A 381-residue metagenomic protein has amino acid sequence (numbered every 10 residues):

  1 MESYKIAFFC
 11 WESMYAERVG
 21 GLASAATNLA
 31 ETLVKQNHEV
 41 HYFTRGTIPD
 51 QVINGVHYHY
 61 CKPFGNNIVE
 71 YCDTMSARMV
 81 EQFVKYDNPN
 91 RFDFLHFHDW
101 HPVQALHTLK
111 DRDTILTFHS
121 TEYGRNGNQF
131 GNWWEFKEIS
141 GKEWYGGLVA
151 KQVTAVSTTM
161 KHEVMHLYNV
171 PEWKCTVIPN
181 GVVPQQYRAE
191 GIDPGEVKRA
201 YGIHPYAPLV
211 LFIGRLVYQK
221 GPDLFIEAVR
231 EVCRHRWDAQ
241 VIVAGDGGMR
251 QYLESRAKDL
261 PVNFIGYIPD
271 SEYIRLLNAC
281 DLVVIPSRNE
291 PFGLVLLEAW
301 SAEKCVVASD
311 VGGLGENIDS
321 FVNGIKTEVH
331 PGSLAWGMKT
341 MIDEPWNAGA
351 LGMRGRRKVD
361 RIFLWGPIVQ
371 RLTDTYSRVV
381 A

Functional and structural regions predicted by a protein language model:
G124-Y145, H162: Nucleotide-sugar donor phosphate/pyrophosphate-binding loop at the beta->alpha transition of glycosyltransferases
T154, H204-K220, I226-V229: Conserved donor-binding/catalytic core segment of Leloir-type glycosyltransferases
T159, G181: Carbohydrate-associated surface elements
Q251-S271: Nucleotide-activated donor-binding/catalytic signature segment of Leloir-type glycosyltransferases, i.e., the conserved
Y267-I268, R275-C280: Short alpha-helical donor nucleotide-sugar binding micro-motif in glycosyltransferases
R288: Aromatic "clamp/platform" in nucleotide-sugar-dependent glycosyltransferases that forms part of the donor/acceptor
C305-A308, I318: Short hydrophobic beta-strand element within catalytic cores of glycosyltransferases and related nucleotide-activated
S320-F321, I325-G332, T340-W346: Conserved acidic donor-binding segment of nucleotide-sugar-dependent glycosyltransferases
